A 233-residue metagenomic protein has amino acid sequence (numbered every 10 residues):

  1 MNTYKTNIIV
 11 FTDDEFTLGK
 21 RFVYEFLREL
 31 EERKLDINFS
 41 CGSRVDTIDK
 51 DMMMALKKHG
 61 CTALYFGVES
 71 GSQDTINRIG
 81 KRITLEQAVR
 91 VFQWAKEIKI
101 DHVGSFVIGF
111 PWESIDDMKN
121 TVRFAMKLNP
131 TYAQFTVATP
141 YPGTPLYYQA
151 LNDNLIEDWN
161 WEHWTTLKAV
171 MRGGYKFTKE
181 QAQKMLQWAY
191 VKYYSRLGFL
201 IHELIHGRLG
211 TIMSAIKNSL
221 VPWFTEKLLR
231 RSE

Functional and structural regions predicted by a protein language model:
M1-T12: Active-site groove signature of glycoside hydrolases
N7, K192-R196, L200, W223 (+1 more regions): Short secondary-structure junctions and interdomain/linker hinges
E15-K20, E25-T211: A structural motif corresponding to the C-terminal lobe/cap of the Radical SAM core domain
M213-K217: Terminal membrane-proximal soluble interaction domains of membrane-associated proteins
N218-E233: Short linear elements at protein peripheries
